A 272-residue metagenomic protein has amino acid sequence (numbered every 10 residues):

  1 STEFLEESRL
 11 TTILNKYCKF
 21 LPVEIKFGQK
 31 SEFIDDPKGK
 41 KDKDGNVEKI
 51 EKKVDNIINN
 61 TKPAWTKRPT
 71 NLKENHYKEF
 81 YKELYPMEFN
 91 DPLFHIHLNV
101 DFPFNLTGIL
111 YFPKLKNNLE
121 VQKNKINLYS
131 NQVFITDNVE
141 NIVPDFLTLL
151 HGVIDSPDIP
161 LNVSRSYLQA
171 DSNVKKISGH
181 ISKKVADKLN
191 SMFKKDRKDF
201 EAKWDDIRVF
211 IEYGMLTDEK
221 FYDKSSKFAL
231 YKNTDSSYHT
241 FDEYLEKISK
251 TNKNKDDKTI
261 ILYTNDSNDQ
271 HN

Functional and structural regions predicted by a protein language model:
S1-N272: Conserved GHKL (Bergerat-fold) ATPase module
